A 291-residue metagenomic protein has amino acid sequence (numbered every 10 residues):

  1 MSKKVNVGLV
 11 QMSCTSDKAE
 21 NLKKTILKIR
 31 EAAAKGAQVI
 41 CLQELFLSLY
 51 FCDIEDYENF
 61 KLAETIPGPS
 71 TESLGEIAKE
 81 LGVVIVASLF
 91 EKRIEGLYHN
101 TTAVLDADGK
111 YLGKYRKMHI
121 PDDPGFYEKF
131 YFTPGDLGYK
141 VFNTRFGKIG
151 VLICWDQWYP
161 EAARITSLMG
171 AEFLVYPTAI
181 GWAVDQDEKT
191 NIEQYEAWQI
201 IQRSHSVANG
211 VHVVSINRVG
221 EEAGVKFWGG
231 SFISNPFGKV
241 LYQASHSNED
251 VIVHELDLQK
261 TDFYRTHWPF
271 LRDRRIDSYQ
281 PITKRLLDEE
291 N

Functional and structural regions predicted by a protein language model:
K4-S16, T101, K114, V141 (+2 more regions): Active-site-proximal beta-strand elements of phosphoester/diester hydrolases
V7, V104-L112, S234-L241: Short, glycine-anchored, charge-dense loop/turn motifs used at functional sites
K18, L27-K114, I180-S204, A208-V211: Cys-nucleophile CN-hydrolase/nitrilase-fold catalytic domain and related Cys-dependent amidase chemistry that acts on
A63-V86, K148, C154-V251: CN hydrolase (nitrilase-like) catalytic-core segments centered on the catalytic cysteine and neighboring Lys/Glu
A87-L89, T101-V104, K140, S231-I233 (+1 more regions): Short beta-strand scaffold segments in enzyme catalytic cores
T101, K114-R116, Q243-S245, V253: Residue-level detector of high-confidence beta-strand sites
K117-Y131, N248-R265: A short, polar/charged loop-to-alpha-helix boundary motif
Y139-E172, T178, T261-N291: Cysteine/selenocysteine-centered motifs that mediate thiol-based redox chemistry or coordinate metal-sulfur cofactors
